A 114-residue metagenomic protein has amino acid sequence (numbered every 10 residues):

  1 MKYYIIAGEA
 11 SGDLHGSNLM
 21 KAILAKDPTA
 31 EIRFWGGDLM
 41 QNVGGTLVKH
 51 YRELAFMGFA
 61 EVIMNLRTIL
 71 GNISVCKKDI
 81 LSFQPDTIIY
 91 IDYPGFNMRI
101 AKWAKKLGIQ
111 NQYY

Functional and structural regions predicted by a protein language model:
Y4-Y114: Active-site and donor-binding regions of nucleotide-sugar-utilizing enzymes
